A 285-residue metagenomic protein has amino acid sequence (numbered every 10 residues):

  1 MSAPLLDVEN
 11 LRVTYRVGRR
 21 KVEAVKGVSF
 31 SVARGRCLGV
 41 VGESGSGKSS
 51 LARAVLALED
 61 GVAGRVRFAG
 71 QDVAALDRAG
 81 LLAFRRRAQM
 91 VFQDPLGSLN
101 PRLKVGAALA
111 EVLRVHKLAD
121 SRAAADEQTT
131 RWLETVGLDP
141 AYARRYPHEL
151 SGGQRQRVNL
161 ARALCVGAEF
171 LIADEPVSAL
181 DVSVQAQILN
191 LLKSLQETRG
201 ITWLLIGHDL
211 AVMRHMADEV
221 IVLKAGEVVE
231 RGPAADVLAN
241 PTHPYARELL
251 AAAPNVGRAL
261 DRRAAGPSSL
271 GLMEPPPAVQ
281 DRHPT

Functional and structural regions predicted by a protein language model:
S2-P4, K21, R231-T285: Short catalytic/signature loops enriched in Gly
R16-R19, D60, V73-Q89, V115 (+1 more regions): ABC ATPase NBD coupling module
L56: Helix-to-loop junction immediately C-terminal to a conserved catalytic motif
G64-D72: Conserved ABC transporter NBD signature motif
D72, A123-A141, L250-A251: Conserved ABC ATPase "signature" region
Y146-L150, Q154: Conserved ABC ATPase signature
